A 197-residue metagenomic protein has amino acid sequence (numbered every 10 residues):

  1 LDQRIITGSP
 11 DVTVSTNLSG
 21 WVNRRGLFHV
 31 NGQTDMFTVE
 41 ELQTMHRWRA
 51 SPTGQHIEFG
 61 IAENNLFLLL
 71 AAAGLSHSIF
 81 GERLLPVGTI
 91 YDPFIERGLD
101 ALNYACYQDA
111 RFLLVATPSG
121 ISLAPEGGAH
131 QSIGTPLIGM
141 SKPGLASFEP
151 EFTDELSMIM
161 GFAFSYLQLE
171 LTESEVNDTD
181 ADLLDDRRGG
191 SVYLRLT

Functional and structural regions predicted by a protein language model:
L1-T197: Thiamine diphosphate
